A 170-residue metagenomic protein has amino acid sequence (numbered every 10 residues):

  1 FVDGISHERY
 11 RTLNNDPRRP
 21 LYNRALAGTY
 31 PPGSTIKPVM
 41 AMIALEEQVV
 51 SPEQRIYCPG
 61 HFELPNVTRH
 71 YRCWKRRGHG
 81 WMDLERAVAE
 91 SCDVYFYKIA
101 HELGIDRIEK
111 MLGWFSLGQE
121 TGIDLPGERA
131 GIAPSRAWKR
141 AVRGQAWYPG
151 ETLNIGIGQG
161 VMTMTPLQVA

Functional and structural regions predicted by a protein language model:
F1-S34, V39-A170: Beta-lactam-recognizing serine transpeptidase/beta-lactamase-like catalytic domain environment
